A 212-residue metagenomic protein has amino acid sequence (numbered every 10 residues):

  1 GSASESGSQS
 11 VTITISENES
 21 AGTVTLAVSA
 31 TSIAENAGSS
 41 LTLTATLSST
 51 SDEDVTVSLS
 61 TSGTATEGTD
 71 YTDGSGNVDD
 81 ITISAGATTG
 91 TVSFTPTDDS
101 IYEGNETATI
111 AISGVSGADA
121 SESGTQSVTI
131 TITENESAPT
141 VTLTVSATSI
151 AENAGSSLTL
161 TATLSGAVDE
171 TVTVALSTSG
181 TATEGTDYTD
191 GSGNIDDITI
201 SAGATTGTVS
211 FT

Functional and structural regions predicted by a protein language model:
G1-T212: Short boundary segments that mark the start of a structured unit
